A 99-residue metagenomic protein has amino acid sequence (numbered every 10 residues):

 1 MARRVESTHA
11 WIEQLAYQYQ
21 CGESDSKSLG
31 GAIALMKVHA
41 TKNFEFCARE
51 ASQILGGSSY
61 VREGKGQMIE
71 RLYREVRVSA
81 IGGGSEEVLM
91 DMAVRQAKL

Functional and structural regions predicted by a protein language model:
M1-L99: Alpha-helical interface subdomain recognition
